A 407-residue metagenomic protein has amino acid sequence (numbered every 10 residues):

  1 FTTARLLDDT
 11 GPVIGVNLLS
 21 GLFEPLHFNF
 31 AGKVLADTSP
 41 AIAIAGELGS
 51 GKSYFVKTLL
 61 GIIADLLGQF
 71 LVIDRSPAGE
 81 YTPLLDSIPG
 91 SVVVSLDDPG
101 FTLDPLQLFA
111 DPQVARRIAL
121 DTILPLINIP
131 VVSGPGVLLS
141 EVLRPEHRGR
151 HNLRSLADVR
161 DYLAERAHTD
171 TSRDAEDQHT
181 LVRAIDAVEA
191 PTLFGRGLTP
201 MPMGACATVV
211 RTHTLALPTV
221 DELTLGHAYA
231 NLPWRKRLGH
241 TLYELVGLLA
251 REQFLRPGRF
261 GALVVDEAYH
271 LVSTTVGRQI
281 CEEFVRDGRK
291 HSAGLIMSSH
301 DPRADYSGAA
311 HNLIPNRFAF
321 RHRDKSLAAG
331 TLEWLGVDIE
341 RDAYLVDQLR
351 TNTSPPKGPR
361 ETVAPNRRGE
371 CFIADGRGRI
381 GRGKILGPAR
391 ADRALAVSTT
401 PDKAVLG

Functional and structural regions predicted by a protein language model:
F1-L48, K52-A64, N352-T353, K357-G381 (+3 more regions): Phosphate-binding P-loop/Walker A region and its immediate neighborhood
F1-P25, R75-P77, D86-S87, L103-R286 (+4 more regions): P-loop NTPase motor domains
L19, G32-K33, G49-S50, P77 (+7 more regions): Short, glycine-/Ser/Thr-/acidic-enriched flexible segments
F28, V94-L96, V210, F320: Hydrophobic residues at beta-strand termini and immediately following loops that shape nucleotide-binding pockets
G32-S50, Y54-G61, L71-G79, T224-L345: Conserved P-loop NTPase motor cores
S50-P105: Walker A/P-loop NTP-binding active-site region of P-loop NTPases, recognizing the glycine-rich GxxxxGKT/S
L96-P99, L103, Q107-F109, L295 (+1 more regions): C-terminal domain-closing interface element
R117-D158, A205, D305-G407: P-loop NTPase motor core of the ASCE superfamily
